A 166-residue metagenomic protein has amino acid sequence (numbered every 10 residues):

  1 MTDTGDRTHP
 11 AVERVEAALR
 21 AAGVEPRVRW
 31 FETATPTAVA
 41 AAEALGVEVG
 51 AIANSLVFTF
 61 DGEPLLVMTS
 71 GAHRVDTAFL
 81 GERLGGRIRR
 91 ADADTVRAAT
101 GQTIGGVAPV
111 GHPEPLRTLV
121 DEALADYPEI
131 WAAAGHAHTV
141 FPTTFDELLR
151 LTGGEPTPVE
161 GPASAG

Functional and structural regions predicted by a protein language model:
M1-G166: Extended, low-hydrophobicity, polar/charged segments
